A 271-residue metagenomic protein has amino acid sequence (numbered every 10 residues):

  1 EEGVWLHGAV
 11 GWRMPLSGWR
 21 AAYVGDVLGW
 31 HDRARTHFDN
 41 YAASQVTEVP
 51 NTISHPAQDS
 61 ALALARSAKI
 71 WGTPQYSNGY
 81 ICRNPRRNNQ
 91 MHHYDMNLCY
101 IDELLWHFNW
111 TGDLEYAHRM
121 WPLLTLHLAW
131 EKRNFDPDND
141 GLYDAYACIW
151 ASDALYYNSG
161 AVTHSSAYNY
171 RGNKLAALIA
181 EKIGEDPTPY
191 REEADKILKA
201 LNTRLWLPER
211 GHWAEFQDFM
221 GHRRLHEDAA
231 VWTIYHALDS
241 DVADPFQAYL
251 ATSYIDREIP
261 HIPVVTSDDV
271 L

Functional and structural regions predicted by a protein language model:
E1, R13-S17, T52-S54, F135-A151 (+3 more regions): Catalytic cores of carbohydrate-active enzymes
G8: Aromatic-residue-lined binding/catalytic grooves and analogous aromatic/hydrophobic interfacial grooves in multimeric
G11-N139, V162-Y170, E227: Aromatic-rich carbohydrate-recognition surfaces in CAZymes
A61-A65, A147-C148, A154-L155: Short amphipathic alpha-helical patches
L126, L155-N158: Extended hydrophobic secondary-structure segments
